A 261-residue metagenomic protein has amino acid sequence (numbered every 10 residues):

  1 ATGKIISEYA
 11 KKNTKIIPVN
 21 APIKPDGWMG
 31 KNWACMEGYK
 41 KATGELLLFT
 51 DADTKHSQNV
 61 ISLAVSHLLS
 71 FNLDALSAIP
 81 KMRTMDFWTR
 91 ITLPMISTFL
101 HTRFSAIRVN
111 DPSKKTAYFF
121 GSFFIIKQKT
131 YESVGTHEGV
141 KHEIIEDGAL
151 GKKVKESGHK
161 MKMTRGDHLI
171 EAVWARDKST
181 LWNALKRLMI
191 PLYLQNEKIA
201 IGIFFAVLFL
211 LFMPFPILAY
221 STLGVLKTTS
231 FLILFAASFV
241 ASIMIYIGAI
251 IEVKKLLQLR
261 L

Functional and structural regions predicted by a protein language model:
A1-P25: Acidic donor-binding segment of Leloir-type glycosyltransferases
K4, T50-H67: Acidic donor-binding/catalytic loop of UDP-sugar-dependent glycosyltransferases, especially processive GT2
K24-W33, E143-I144: A short, glycine-/small-residue-rich helix N-cap motif at loop->alpha-helix starts within glycosyltransferase
K31, G38, K114-F124: Glycine/small-residue-rich pyrophosphate-binding loop that anchors the diphosphate of NDP-sugar donors
C35, L47: Short aromatic/hydrophobic "clamp" motif used to bind/position activated sugar donors
T43-E45, F120-V134: Conserved nucleotide-sugar donor-binding and metal-coordinating catalytic region shared by glycosyltransferases
L68-T102, K129-E132, H137-A200: Catalytic donor/gating beta->alpha subdomain of glycosyltransferases that bind UDP-sugars
I203-L261: Membrane-embedded multi-pass helical conduit in multi-pass membrane proteins, especially envelope-biosynthetic
